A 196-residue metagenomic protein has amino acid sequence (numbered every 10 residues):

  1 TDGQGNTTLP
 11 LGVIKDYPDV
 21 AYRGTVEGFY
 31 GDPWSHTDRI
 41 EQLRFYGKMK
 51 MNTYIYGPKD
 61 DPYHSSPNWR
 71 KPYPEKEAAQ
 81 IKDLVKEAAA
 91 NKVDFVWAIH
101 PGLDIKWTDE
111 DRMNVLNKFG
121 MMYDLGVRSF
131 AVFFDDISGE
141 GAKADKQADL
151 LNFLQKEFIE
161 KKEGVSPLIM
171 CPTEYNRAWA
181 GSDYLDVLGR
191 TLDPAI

Functional and structural regions predicted by a protein language model:
T1-K118, D124-R128: Feature activates predominantly on carbohydrate-active enzymes
F29, I137-I196: Catalytic-core regions of glycoside hydrolase
N52, D135-D136: Acidic side chains
